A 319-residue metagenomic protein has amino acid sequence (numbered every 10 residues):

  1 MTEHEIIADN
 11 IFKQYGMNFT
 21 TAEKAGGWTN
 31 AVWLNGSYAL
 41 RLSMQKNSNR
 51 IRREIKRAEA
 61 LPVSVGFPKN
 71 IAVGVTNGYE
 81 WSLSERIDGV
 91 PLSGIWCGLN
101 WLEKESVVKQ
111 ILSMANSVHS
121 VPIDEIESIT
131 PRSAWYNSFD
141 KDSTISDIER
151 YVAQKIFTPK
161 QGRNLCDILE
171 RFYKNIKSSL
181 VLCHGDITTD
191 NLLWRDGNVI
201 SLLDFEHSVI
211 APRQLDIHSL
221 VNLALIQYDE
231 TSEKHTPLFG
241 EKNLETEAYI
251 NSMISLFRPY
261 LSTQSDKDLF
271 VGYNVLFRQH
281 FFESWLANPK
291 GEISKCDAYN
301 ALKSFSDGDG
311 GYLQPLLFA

Functional and structural regions predicted by a protein language model:
T2-Y15, K104, K109, S120-G185 (+2 more regions): An alpha-helical support segment within catalytic cores of ATP-dependent transferases
M17-N18, N35-Y38, P62-F67, D196-N198 (+2 more regions): Short glycine/proline-enriched coil/turn segments at helix->beta-strand junctions
T21-A134, K177: ATP-binding pocket architecture of kinase catalytic cores
N30-L34, L40, E80, D167-L215: Active-site acidic catalytic loop and adjacent metal/ATP-binding pocket of ATP-dependent phosphoryl transfer enzymes
R41-S43, I71, L182-G185, L202-L203 (+3 more regions): Short beta-strand segments
A58, L99-W101, W135-Y136, S201 (+2 more regions): Glycine-rich, phosphate-binding/catalytic loops in enzymes
L215-S262, N274-G291: Active-site activation/catalytic loop segments of kinase-like enzymes and analogous catalytic loops in related
P259, Q264, F277-A319: ATP/Mg2+ or Mg2+-diphosphate-binding catalytic cores that bind nucleotide phosphates or diphosphates via glycine-rich
